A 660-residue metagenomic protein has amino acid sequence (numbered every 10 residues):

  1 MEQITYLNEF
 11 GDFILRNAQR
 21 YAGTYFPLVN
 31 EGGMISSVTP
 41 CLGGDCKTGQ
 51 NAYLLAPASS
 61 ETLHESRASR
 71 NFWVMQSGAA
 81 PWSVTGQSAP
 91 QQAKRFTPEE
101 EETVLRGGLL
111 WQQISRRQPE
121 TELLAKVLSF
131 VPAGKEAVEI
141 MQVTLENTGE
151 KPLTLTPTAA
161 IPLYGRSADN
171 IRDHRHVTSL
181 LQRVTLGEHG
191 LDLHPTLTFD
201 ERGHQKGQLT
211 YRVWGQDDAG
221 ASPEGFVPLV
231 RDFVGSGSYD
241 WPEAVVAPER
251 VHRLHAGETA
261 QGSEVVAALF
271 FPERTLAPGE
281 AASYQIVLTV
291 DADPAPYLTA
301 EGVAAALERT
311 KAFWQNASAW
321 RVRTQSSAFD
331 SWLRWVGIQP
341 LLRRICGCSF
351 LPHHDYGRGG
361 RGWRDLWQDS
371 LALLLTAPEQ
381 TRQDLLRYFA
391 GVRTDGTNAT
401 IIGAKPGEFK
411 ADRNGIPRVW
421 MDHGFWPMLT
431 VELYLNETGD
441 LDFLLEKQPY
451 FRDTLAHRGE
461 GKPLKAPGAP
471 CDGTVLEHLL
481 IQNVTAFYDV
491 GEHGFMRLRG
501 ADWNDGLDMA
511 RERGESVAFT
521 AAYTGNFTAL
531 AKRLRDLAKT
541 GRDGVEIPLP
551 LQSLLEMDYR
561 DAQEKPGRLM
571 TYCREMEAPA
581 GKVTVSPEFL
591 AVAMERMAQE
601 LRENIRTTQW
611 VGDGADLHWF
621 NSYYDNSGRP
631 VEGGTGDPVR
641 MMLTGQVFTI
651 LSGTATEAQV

Functional and structural regions predicted by a protein language model:
M1-W367, E379-G391, R418, L433-T438 (+8 more regions): Anionic coordination/interaction segments
W73-Q76, L366, L373-T381, L385-E492 (+3 more regions): Aromatic-rich carbohydrate-recognition surfaces in CAZymes
G165, D169, H176, F443-E446 (+2 more regions): Structured alpha-helical bundle/scaffold domains in large eukaryotic membrane-trafficking regulators
V234, L429-E432, T528-A531, R535: Alpha-helical repeat scaffolds in large eukaryotic proteins
A292-P294, D536-Y572: Terminal amphipathic helices with adjacent charged low-complexity linkers/tails
P352-G359, I401-V419, F451-P467, M496-E512 (+2 more regions): Carbohydrate-binding/catalytic loop surfaces
G362-R382, F389-G391, G473-I481, A510-T528 (+1 more regions): Active-site core of glycosidic bond-cleaving carbohydrate-active enzymes
E379, E437, R533-D536, T540: Alpha-solenoid helical repeat scaffolds
